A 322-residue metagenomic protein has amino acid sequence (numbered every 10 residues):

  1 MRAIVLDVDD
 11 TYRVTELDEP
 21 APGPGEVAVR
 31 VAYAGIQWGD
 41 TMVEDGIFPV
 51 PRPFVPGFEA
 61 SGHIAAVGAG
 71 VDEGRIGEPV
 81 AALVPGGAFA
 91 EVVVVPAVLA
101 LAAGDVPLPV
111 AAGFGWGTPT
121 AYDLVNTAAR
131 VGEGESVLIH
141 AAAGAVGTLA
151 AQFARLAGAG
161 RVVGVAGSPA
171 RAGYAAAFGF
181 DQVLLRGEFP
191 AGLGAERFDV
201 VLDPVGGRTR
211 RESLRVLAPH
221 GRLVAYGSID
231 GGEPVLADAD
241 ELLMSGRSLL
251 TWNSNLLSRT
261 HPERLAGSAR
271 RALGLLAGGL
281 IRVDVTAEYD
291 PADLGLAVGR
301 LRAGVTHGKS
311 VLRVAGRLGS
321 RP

Functional and structural regions predicted by a protein language model:
M1, P262-P322: C-terminal hydrophobic helical "lid"/dimerization subdomain of Rossmann-like NAD(P)H-dependent oxidoreductases
D9-T11, L17-S61: N-terminal glycine-rich beta->alpha transition that marks the start or flank of a dinucleotide-binding site
M42, P79-A141: NAD(P)H dinucleotide-binding glycine-rich loop of Rossmann-like/cofactor-binding domains, especially the beta1-alpha1
E44, S61-P85: A glycine-/small-residue-rich N-terminal strand-loop-strand element that serves as the cofactor-binding glycine loop
F114-R186: Mid-domain Rossmann-like dinucleotide-binding core that forms the NAD(H)/NADP(H) cofactor-binding site
G187-E196: Short amphipathic alpha-helix with an adjacent loop that forms part of the alpha/beta core around
R208-G278, V314-P322: Glycine-rich phosphate-binding loop and adjacent beta-alpha segment of Rossmann(oid) nucleotide-cofactor-binding
